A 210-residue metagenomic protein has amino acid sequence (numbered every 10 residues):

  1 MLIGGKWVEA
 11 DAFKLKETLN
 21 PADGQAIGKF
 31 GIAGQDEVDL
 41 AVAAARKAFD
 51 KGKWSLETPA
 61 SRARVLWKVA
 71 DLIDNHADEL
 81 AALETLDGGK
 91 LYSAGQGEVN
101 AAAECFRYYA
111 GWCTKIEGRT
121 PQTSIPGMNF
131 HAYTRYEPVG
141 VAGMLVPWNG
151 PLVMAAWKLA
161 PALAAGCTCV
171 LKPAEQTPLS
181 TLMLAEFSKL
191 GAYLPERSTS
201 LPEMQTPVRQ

Functional and structural regions predicted by a protein language model:
M1-F30, R64-K68, N100, K115-L145: Terminal low-complexity tails and localization/encapsulation signals of metabolic enzymes
L2-I3, E17-N20, F30-L40, A192-E196 (+2 more regions): Histidine- and aromatic-rich ligand-binding microenvironments
D11, V38, A77, G95 (+2 more regions): Alpha-helix N-cap/helix-start motif
K14, G28-G31, G52, A70 (+5 more regions): Short, flexible active-site loop motifs that bind/organize anionic cofactors or intermediates
I27-E117: Glycine-rich loop-to-alpha-helix module at the N-terminal edge of alpha/beta enzyme cores
G118-Q210: Rossmann-like NAD(P) dinucleotide-binding subdomain of oxidoreductase/dehydrogenase enzymes
